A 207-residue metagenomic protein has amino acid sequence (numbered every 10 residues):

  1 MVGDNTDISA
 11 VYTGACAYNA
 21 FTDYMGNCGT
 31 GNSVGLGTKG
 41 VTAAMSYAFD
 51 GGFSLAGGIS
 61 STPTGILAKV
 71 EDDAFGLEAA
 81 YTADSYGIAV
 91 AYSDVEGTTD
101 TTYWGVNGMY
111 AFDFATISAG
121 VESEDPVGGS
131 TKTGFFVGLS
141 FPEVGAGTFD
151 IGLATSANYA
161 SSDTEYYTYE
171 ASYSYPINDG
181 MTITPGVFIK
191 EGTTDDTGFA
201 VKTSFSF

Functional and structural regions predicted by a protein language model:
M1-T62, E71-D73, A80-G87, G138-E143 (+1 more regions): Outer membrane beta-barrel
G3-S9, T62-T64, V95-G97, E124-P126 (+2 more regions): Structural signature of outer-membrane beta-barrel domains
G31-S33, L67, E78, V127 (+3 more regions): Outer-membrane beta-barrel proteins
D72-T168: Detector for outer-membrane/organellar transmembrane beta-barrel domains, recognizing the amphipathic beta-strand
D150-G152, M181-V187: Conserved active-site loop/cleft motifs that coordinate metal ions or position small ligands
Y166-Y169, T184-G186: Sequence/fold signature of self-assembling virion shell proteins
E170, S174-P176: CBM-like carbohydrate-recognition segments
Y175, D195-F207: Outer-membrane beta-barrel "beta-signal"
